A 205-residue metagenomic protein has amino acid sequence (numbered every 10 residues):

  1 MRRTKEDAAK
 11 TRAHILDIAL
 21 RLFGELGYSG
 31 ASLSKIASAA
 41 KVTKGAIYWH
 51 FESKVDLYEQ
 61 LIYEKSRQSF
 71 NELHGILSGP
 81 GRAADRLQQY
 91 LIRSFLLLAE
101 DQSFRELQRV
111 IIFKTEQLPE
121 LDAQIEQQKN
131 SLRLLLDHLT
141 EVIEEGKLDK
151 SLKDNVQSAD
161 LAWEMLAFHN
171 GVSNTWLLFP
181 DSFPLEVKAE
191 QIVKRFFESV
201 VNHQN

Functional and structural regions predicted by a protein language model:
M1-L26, G30-V42, D56: Basic, helix-initiating cap at the start of DNA-binding domains
L16, Y58, I62, S66 (+3 more regions): Amphipathic, non-transmembrane alpha-helical scaffold segments
G24, Y48-E52, Q60, E64: Base-recognition residues in the alpha-helical recognition helix of bacterial helix-turn-helix
G45: Key DNA-contact positions within bacterial/archaeal DNA-binding proteins
Q60, E64, H74-F104, S158-M165 (+2 more regions): Hydrophobic alpha-helical connector segments
L96-E141: Short secondary-structure transition hinges
D122, L132-L161, V200-N205: Hydrophobic alpha-helical bundle segments that form small-molecule/ligand-binding pockets
D154-T175, K188-F196: Hydrophobic alpha-helical segments that form the core of small-molecule binding pockets and/or dimer interfaces
